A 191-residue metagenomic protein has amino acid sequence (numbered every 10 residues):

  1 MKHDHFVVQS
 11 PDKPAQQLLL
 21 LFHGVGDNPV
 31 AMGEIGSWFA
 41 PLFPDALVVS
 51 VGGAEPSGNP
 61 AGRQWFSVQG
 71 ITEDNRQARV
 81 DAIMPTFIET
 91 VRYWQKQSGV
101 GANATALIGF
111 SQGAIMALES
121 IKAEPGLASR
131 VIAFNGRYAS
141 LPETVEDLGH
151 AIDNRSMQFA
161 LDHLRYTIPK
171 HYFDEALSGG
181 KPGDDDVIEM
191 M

Functional and structural regions predicted by a protein language model:
K2-A104: Serine-hydrolase catalytic machinery in alpha/beta-hydrolase-like enzymes
V7-S10, G136-M191: The feature captures the conserved acid-bearing segment of alpha/beta-hydrolase catalytic domains
L20-G24, G52, N135, E146 (+1 more regions): The conserved beta1-alpha1 loop
N28, S57, A114, S140 (+1 more regions): Flexible, glycine-rich phosphate/dinucleotide-binding loops and adjacent beta-alpha linkers at cofactor/substrate
E34, E119-A123: Active-site signature of alpha/beta-hydrolase-fold catalytic machinery across serine- and Asp/Cys-nucleophile hydrolases
P60-G62, L118, T144, N154-R155: Short, well-ordered secondary-structure micro-motifs
I108-G113, A117: Gly/Ala-rich beta-loop-alpha elbow adjacent to hydrolase catalytic centers
G126-A139: A conserved short beta-strand
